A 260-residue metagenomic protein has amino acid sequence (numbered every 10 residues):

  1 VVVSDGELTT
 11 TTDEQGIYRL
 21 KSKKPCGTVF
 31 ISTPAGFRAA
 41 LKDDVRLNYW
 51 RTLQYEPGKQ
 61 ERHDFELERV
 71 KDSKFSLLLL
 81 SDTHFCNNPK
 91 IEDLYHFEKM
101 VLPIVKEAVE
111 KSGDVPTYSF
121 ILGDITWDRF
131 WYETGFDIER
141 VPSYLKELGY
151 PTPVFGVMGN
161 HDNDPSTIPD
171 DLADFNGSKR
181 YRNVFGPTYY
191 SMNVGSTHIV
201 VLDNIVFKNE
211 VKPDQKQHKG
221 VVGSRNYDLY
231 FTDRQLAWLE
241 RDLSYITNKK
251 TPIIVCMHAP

Functional and structural regions predicted by a protein language model:
V1-V3, V29: Hydrophobic beta-strand segments
S4-I17, K21: Short, acidic Ser/Thr/Gly-rich low-complexity loop/linker segments typical of extracellular and cell-surface proteins
T9, P25-K42: A short, solvent-exposed beta-strand micro-motif common in secreted/extracellular proteins
K23, R38-E133: N-terminal active-site segment of His-dependent metallophosphoesterases
P34-Y55, F130-K249: Extended active-site neighborhood of metal-dependent phosphoesterases/phosphodiesterases
F75-N87, S196-E210, I254-C256: Active-site-proximal beta-strand elements of phosphoester/diester hydrolases
L79-S81, Y118-D124, P153-N160, I254-H258: Active-site neighborhood of phospho(di)ester-bond hydrolases with catalytic His/Asp-centered motifs
H84, I125-T126, N160-N163, I205 (+1 more regions): Catalytic metal-binding/acid-base residues of hydrolase active sites
